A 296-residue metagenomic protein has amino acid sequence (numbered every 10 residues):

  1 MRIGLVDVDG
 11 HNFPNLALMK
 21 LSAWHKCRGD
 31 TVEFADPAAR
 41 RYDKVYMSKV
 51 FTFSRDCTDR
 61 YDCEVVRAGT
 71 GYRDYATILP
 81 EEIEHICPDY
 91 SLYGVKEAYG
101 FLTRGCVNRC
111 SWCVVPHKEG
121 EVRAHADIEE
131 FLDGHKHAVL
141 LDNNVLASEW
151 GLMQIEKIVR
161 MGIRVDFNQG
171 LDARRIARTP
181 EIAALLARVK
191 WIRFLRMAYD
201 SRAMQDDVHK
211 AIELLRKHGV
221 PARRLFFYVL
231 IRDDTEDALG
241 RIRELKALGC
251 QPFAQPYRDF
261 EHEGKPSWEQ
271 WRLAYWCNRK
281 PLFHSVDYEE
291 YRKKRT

Functional and structural regions predicted by a protein language model:
M1-R2, S54-R55, E64-T103, V107-H137: N-terminal [4Fe-4S]-dependent radical SAM core
M1-R67, Y72-D74: A short, structured N-terminal alpha-helical element that caps or precedes a catalytic domain
L5, G10, Y46-K49, V114-A211 (+2 more regions): Core AdoMet radical
F13-N15, A23, R123, S285 (+1 more regions): Charged phosphate-binding loop/patch that engages nucleotide di/tri-phosphates or the phosphate backbone of nucleic
N15, D43-V45, C57, D74-E82 (+4 more regions): Short, charged, surface-exposed secondary-structure boundary motifs
N15-A23, L152-E156, A183, H209-I212 (+1 more regions): Short amphipathic alpha-helical segment that frequently serves as the phosphate-/nucleotide-binding helix
G29, R41-D43, Y61-C63, K96-A98 (+3 more regions): Short, well-ordered alpha-helix to beta-strand connector turns
V189-R196, A203-T296: A structural motif corresponding to the C-terminal lobe/cap of the Radical SAM core domain
